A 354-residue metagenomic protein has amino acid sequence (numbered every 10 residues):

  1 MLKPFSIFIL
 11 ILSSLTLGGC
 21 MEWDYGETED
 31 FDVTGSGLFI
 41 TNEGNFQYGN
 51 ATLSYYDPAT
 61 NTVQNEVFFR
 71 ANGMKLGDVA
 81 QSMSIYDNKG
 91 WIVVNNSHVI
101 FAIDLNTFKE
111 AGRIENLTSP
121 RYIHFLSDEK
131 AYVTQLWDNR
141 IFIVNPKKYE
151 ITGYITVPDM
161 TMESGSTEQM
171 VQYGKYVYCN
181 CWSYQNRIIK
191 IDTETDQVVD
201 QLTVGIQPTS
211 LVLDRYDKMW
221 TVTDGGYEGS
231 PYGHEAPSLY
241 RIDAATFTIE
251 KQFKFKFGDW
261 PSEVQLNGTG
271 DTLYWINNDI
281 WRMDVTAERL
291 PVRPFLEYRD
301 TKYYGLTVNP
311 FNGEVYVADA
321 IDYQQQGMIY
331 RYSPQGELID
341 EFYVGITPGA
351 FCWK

Functional and structural regions predicted by a protein language model:
M1-F5: Positively charged n-region of N-terminal signal peptides that target proteins for export
L10-I11: Hydrophobic helical h-region of N-terminal Sec-dependent signal peptides in bacterial secretory/periplasmic proteins
T16-G19: C-terminal motif of bacterial Sec signal peptides marking the signal peptidase cleavage site
M21-K354: Predominantly soluble domains enriched in secretory-pathway, periplasmic, or organellar proteins
